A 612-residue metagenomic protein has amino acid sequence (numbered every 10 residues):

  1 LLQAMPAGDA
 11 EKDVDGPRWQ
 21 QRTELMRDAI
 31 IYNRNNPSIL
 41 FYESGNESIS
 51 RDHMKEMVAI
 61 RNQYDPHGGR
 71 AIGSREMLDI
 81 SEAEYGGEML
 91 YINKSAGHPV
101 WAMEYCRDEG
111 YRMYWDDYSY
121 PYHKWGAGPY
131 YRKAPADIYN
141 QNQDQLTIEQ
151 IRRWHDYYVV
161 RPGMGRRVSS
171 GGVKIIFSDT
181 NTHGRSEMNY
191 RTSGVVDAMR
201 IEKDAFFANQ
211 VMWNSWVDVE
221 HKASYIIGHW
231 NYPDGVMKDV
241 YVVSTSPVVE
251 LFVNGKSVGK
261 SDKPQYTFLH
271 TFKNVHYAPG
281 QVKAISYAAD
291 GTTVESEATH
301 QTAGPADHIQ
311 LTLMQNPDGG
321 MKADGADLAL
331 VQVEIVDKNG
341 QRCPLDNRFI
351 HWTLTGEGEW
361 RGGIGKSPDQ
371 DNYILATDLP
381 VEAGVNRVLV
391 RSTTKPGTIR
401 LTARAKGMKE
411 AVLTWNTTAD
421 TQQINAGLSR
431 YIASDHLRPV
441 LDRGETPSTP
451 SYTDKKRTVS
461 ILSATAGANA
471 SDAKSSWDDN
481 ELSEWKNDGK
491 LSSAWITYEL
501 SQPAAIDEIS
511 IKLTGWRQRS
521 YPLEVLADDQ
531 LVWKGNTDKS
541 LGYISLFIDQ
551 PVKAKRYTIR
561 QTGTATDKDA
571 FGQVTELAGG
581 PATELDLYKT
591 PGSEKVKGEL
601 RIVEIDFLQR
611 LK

Functional and structural regions predicted by a protein language model:
L1-A205, D218, A223-W230: Substrate-binding/catalytic cleft of secreted carbohydrate-active enzymes, primarily glycoside hydrolases
Q210-S246, G304-K338: Surface beta-strand/loop "capping" patches
I226, V242-V243, I285-S286, A326-P344 (+3 more regions): Beta-strand-rich structural segments
M237, T245-P247, L251-V258, S296-A298 (+2 more regions): Short flexible loop/turn segments that cap and initiate beta-strands
V243-V248, L345, P503-A504, R517-S520: Short proline/glycine-enriched turn/loop motifs at strand-loop junctions of beta-rich domains
T271-Y277, L375-T394: Short, hydrophobic beta-strand segments
D435-I506, K512-Q518, P522, A527 (+1 more regions): Disordered, acidic Ser/Thr/Pro-rich linker "stalks" and the adjacent N-terminal cap of the next globular domain
R560-D567, G592: Short beta-strand-plus-loop segments that form exposed binding edges in beta-rich domains
